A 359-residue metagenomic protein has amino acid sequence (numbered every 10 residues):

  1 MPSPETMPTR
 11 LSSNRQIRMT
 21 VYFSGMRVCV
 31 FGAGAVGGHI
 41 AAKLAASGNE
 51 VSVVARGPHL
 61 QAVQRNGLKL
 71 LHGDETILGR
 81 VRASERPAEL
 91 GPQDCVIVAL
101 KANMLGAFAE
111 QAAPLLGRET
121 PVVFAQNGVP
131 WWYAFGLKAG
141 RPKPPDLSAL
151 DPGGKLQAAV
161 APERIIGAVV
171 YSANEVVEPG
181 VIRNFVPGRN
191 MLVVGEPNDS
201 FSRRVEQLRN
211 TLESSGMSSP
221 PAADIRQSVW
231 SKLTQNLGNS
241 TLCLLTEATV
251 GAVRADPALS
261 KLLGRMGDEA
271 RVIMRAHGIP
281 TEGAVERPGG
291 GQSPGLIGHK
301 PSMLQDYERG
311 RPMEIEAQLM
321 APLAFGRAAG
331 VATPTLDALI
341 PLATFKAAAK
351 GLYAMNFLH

Functional and structural regions predicted by a protein language model:
P2-L11, Q16, V21: Short amphipathic, helix-prone segments within low-complexity/disordered or flexible regions
Y22-E75: NAD(P)+-binding Rossmann beta1-loop-alpha1 motif at the extreme N-terminus of oxidoreductases
Y22-F23, A252, S260-H359: NAD(P)-dependent Rossmann-like dehydrogenase/reductase catalytic/cofactor-binding core
M26, D94, N190: Nucleotide donor/acceptor-binding cores
V28, E50-V51, V122, I165 (+1 more regions): Hydrophobic anchor at the start of a short beta-strand that flanks the dinucleotide cofactor-binding loop
A62, L115, Q157-K232, L237-G238 (+1 more regions): Internal alpha-helical scaffold of NAD(P)-dependent oxidoreductase catalytic cores
I77-R80, S84-E178: Rossmann-like NAD(P)(H) cofactor-binding subdomain of soluble oxidoreductases
